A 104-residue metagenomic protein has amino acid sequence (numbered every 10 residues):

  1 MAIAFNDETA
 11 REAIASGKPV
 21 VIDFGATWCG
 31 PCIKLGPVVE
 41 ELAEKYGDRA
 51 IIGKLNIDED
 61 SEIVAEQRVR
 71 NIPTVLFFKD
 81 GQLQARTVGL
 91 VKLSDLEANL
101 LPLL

Functional and structural regions predicted by a protein language model:
I3-P19, S61: A short beta-strand-turn-helix
G17-K18, G25-W28, N71: Short pre-active-site segment immediately N-terminal to redox-active cysteine/selenocysteine motifs in thiol-based
G17-P19, G36-L55: Conserved helix-turn-beta segment immediately C-terminal to the redox Cys motif in thioredoxin-like folds
F24-V38: Conserved redox-active cysteine motifs that mediate thiol-disulfide chemistry, especially di-cysteine Cys-X(1-2)-Cys
I57-I63: Structural microenvironment flanking redox-active thiols in thiol-disulfide oxidoreductases
E66-Q67, L93: Chalcogenol-based redox active-site neighborhoods
L76-L104: Non-catalytic, surface beta->alpha helical segment in thiol-disulfide oxidoreductase systems
